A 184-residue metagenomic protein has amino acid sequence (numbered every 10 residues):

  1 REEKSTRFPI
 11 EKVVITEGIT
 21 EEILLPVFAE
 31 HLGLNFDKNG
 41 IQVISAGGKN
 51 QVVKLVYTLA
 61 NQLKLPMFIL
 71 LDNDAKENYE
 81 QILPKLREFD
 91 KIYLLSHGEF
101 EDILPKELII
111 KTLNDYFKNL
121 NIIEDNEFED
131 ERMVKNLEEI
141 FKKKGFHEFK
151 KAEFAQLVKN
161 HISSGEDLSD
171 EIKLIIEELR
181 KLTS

Functional and structural regions predicted by a protein language model:
R1-E77: RecA-like P-loop NTPase motor core
R1-T6, I23, E80-Q81, K173 (+1 more regions): Switch/communication elements of ASCE P-loop NTPase nucleotide-binding domains
I15-G18, A46, E148, G165 (+1 more regions): Conserved phosphate/pyrophosphate-binding and hydrolysis machinery centered on Walker-type P-loop NTPases, extending
A29-L32, L108-K111, T183: Conserved NTP-handling cores and scaffolds of large molecular machines
L70-A152: Activity-critical C-terminal alpha-helical subdomain
E153-S184: Terminal low-complexity/disordered tails
